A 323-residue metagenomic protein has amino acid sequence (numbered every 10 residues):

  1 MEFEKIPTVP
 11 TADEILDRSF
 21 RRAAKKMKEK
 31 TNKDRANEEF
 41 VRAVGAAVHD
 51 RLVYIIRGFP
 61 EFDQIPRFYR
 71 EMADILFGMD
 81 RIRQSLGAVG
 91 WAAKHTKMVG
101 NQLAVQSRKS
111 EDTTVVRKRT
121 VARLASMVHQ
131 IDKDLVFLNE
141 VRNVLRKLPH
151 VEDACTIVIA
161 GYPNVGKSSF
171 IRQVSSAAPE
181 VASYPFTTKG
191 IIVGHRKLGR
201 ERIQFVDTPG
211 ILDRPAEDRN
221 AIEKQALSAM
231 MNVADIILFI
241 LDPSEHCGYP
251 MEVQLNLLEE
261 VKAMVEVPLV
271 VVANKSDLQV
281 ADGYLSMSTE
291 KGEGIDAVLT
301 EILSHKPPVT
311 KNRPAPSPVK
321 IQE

Functional and structural regions predicted by a protein language model:
M1-V89: N-terminal accessory targeting/assembly segments
L86-F137: Charged, amphipathic alpha-helical linker segments immediately N-terminal to NTP-binding catalytic cores
Q130-K133, V267-V270, K275-E323: Canonical P-loop GTPase G-domain recognition
N139-V151: Pre-Walker A adenine-sensing motif
E152, V174-Q204, P209-S228, M251: Switch I (effector-binding) loop of TRAFAC-class P-loop GTPase G-domains
Y162-P163, Q173: P-loop (Walker A) phosphate-binding loop of NTP-binding proteins
K167: Conserved lysine of the Walker
D218-E245, N256-V265: Inter-motif core of Ras-like GTPase G domains
